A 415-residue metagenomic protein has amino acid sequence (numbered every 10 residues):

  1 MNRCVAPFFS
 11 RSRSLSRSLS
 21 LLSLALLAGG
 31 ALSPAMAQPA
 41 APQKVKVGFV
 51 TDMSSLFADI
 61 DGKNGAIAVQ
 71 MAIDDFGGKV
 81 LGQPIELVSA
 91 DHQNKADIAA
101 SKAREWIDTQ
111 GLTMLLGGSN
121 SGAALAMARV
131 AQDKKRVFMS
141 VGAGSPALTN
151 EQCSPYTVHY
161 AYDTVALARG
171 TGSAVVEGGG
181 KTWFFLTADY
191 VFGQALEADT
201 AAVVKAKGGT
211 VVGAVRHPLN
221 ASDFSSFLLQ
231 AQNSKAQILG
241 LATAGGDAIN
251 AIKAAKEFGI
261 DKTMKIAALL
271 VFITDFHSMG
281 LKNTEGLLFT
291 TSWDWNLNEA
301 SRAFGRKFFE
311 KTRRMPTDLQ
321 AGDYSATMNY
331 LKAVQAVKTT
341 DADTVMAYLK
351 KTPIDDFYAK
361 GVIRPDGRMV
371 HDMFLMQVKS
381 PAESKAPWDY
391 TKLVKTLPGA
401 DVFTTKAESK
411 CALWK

Functional and structural regions predicted by a protein language model:
M1-K46, A412-K415: Short, low-complexity disordered leader/linker segments with a strong preference for bacterial N-terminal type II
A40-P42, A66-L87, K205-T210: Signal peptide-proximal N-terminal region of secreted/periplasmic/extracellular or secretory-lumen proteins
V45, P353-K415: Solvent-exposed, acidic/polar segments of extracytosolic/periplasmic ligand-binding ectodomains
V45-Q70, A90-D97, S119-N120, L186-G193 (+1 more regions): Extracytoplasmic "Venus flytrap"
I60-G65, D75, K79-E151, Y160 (+2 more regions): Beta-alpha junction/loop-to-helix N-cap segments that form part of ligand/metal-binding clefts
S101, P146-A147, S154-F258, W293-A303: Extracellular/periplasmic Venus flytrap/periplasmic-binding protein
W106-S119, M139-V141, T182-T187, K235-G245 (+3 more regions): Periplasmic-binding protein-like
I252-A326, Q335-T340, A382, D389-W414: Extracellular/periplasmic periplasmic-binding protein-like sensory domains
